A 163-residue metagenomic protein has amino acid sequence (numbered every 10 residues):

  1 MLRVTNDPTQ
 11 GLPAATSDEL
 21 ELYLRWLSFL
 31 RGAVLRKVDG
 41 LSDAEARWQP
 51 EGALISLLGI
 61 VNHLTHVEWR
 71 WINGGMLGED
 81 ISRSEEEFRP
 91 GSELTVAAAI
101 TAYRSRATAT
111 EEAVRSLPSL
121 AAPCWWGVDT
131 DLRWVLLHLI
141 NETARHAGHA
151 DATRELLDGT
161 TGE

Functional and structural regions predicted by a protein language model:
M1-P13, L20-D39, D43-E87, W125-E163: Short, contiguous alpha-helical
F88-C124, D131-L139: Acidic/histidine-rich alpha-helical segments that form the ligand environment of transition-metal centers
